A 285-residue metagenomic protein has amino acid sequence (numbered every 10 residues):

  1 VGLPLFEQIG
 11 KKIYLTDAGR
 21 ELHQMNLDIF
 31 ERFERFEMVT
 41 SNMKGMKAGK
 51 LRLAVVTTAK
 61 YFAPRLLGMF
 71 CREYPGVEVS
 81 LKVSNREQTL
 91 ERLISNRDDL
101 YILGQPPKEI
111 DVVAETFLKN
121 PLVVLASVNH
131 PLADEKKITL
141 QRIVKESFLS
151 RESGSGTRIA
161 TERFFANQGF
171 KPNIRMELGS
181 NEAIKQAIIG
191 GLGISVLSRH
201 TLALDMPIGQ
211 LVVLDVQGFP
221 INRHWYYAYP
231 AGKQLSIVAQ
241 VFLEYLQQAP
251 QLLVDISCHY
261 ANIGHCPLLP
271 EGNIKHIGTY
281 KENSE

Functional and structural regions predicted by a protein language model:
V1-L15: A short LG(V/I)-centered, amphipathic sequence patch enriched for acidic residue(s) preceding the LG motif
Q24, D28, M43, R65-M69 (+3 more regions): Short beta-strand-centered segments that line the small-molecule binding cleft or hinge of alpha/beta clamshell
M38, K44-Y74, E78-K82, E87-E91 (+2 more regions): N-terminal winged-helix
K44-G45, V112-F148, E152: Flexible hinge/capping segments at coil-to-helix
F62, V212-I256: A late-sequence structural motif
N85-D98, I159-V212, I274: Hydrophobic hinge/microswitch elements
E109-T116, N120-P121, E135-K136, R142 (+1 more regions): Beta-alpha-beta core module
A133, S147-Q168, R199, L235-A239 (+2 more regions): Secondary-structure junction motif
